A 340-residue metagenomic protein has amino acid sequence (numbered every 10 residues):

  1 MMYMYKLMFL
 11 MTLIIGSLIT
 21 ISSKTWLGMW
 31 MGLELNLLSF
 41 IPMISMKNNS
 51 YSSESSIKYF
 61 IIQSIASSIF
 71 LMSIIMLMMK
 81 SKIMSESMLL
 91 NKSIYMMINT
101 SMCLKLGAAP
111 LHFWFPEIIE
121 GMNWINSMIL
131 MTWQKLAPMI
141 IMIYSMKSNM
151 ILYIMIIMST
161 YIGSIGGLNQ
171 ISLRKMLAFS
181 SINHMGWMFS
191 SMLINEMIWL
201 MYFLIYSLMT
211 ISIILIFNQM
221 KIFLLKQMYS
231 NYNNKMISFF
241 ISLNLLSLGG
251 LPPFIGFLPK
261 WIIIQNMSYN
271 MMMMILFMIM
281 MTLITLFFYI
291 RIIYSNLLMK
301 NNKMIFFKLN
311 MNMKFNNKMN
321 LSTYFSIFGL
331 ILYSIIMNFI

Functional and structural regions predicted by a protein language model:
M1-I340: Core, highly hydrophobic multi-pass alpha-helical transmembrane subunits of bioenergetic inner membranes
